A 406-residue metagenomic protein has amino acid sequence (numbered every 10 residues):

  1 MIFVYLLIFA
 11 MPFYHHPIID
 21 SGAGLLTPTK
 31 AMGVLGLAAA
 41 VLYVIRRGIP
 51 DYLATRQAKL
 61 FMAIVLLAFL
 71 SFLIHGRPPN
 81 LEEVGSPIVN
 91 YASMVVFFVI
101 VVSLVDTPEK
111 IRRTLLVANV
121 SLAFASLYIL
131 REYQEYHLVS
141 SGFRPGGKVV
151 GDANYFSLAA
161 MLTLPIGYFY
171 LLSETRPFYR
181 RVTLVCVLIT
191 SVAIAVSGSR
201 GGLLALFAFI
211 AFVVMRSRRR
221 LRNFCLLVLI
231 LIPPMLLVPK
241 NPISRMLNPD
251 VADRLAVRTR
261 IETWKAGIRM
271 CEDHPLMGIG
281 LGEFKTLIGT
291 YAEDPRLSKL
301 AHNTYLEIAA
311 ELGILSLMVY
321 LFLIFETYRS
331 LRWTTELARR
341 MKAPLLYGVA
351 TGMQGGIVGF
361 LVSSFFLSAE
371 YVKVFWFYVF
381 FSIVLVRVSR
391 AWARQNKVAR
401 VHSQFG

Functional and structural regions predicted by a protein language model:
M1-L73, E82, S86, D106-R112 (+8 more regions): Transmembrane signal-anchor hairpin modules in multi-pass inner-membrane enzymes, especially those that act on
H16-S21, I74, V95-V101, S126-Q134 (+5 more regions): Juxtamembrane membrane-interface segments at transmembrane alpha-helix termini
I18-S21, R77-E83, Y136-G147: Membrane-interface helix termini and inter-helical loops of multi-pass transporters
D20-A23, G76-V84, A195-V196, F365-A369: Membrane-interface helix caps and helix-loop-helix hairpins in membrane proteins
G36-L37, M62-L73, Y91-I100, E109-G142 (+6 more regions): Alpha-helical transmembrane segments of multi-pass inner-membrane proteins
R46, L130-Y133, V192-S197, V214-L255 (+3 more regions): A membrane-periplasm/extracellular boundary helix in multi-pass inner-membrane enzymes that assemble envelope glycans
V139-F143, V149, I243-S244, D250-K265 (+2 more regions): Long extracytoplasmic/lumenal interhelical loops at the membrane interface of multi-pass membrane proteins
V182, M215, R222, L312-G356 (+3 more regions): Hydrophobic transmembrane alpha-helices and their immediate junctions
